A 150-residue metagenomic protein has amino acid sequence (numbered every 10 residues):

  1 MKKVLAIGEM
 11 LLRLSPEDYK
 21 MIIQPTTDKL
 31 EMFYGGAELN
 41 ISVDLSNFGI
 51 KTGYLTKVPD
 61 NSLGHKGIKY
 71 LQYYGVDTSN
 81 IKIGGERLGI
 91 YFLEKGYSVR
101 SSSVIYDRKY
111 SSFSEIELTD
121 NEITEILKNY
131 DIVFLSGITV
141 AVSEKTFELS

Functional and structural regions predicted by a protein language model:
M1-A6, Q72, T78, Y97-S150: Ribokinase/PfkB-type carbohydrate-kinase core domain
M1-D77, I116-L118: Glycine-rich phosphate/adenosyl-contacting loop at the front of the ribokinase-like
M10, G85, Y110: Glycine-rich beta-alpha junction loops
F48, E86-G89: Short, basic and Ser/Thr-rich N-terminal targeting/leader segments
T56, I81, V142: Glycine- and other small-residue-rich loops at beta-strand/loop junctions that grip anionic moieties
P59, S79-E86: Beta-strand->loop->alpha-helix junctions that form or flank phosphate-binding loops in nucleotide-handling enzymes
I83, K95-Y97: Short polar/acidic secondary-structure junctions
I90-E94: Short beta-strand scaffold segments in enzyme catalytic cores
